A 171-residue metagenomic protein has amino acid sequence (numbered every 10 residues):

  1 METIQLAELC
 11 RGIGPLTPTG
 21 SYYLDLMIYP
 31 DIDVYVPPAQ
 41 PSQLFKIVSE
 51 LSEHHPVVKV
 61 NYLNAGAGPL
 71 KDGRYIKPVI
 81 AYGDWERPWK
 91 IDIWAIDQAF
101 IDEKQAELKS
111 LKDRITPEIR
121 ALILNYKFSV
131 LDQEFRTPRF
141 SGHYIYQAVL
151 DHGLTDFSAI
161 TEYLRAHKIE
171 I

Functional and structural regions predicted by a protein language model:
L6-I47: Active-site nucleotide-donor binding segment shared across nucleotidyl transfer reactions
P37-G68: Glycine- and acidic-residue-rich phosphate-binding/metal-coordinating active-site segment common to enzymes that handle
Q40-Q43, W85-R87, Q98-I101: Short, charged/polar surface micro-motifs in flexible loops or helix N-caps
P56-I96: Conserved catalytic core of two-metal-ion nucleotidyltransferases
K90-I171: Catalytic cores of NTP-dependent nucleotidyl/adenyl transfer enzymes across multiple folds
